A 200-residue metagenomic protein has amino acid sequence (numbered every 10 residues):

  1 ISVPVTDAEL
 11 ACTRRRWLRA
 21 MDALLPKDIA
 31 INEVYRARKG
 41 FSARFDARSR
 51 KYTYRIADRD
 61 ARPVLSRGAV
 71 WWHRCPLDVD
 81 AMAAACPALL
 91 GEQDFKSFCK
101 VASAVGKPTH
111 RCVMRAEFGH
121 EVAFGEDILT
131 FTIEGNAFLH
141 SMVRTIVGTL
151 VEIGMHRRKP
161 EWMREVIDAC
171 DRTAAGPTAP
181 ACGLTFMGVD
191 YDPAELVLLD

Functional and structural regions predicted by a protein language model:
I1-D200: Structured-RNA-binding interfaces characteristic of tRNA pseudouridine synthases
